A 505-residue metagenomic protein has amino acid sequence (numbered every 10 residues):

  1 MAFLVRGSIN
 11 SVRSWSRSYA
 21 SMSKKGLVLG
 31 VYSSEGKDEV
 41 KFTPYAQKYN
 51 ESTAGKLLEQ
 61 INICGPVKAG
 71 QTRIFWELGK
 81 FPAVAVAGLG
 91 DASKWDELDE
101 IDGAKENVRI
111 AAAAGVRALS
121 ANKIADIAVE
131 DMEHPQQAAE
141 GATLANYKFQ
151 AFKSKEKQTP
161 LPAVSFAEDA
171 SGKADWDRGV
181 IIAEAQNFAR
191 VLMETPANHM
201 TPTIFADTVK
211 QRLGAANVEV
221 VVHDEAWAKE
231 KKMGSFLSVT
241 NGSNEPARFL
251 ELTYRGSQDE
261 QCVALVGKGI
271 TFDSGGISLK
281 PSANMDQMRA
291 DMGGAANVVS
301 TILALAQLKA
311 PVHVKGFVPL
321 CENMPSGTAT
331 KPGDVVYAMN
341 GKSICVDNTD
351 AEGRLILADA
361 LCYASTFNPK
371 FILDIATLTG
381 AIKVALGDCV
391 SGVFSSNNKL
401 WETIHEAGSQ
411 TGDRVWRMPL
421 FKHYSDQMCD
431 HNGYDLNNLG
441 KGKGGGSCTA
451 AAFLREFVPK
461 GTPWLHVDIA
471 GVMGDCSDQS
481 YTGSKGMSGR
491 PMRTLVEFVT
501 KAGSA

Functional and structural regions predicted by a protein language model:
A2-G269: Short amphipathic alpha-helical segment within the helicase RecA-like ATPase core that mediates nucleic-acid
F3-L4, N50-K68, A189-L192, F205-A505: A generic structural signal for tightly packed, nonpolar segments enriched in small/aliphatic residues
